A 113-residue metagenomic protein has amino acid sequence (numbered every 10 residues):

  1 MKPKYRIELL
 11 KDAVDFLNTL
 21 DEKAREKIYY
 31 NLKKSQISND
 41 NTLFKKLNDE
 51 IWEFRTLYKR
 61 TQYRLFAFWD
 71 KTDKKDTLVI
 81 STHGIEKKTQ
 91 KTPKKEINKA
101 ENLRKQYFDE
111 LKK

Functional and structural regions predicted by a protein language model:
M1-Q62, K71-V79, E86-K113: Basic, Lys/Arg-enriched alpha-helical interface segments
